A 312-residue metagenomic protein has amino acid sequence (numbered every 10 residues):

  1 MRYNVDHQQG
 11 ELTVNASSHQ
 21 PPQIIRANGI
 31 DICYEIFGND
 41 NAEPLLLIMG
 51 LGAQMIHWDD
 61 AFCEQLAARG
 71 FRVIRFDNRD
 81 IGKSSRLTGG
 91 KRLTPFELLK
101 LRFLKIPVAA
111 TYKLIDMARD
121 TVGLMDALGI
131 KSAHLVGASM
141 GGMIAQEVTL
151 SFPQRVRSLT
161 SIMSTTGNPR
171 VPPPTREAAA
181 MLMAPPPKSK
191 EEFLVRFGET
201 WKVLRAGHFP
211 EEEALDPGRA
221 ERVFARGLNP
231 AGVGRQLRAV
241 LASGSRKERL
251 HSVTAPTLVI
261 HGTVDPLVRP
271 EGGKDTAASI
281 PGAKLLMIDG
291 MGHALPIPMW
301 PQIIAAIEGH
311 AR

Functional and structural regions predicted by a protein language model:
I30-L104: Conserved HGGG/HGGXW glycine-rich cap/lid loop of the alpha/beta-hydrolase fold
I115-S132: Conserved acidic catalytic loop of the alpha/beta-hydrolase fold
L150, L159-K188: Flexible "cap/lid" loop of the alpha/beta hydrolase fold
E191-G234: Conserved alpha/beta-hydrolase catalytic His-Asp/Glu region
V233-R249: Active-site nucleophile elbow and catalytic-triad environment of alpha/beta-hydrolase enzymes
V253, V259-H261: Short beta-strand/loop motif that positions the catalytic acidic residue of the alpha/beta-hydrolase fold
V264-V268: Acidic catalytic loop of the alpha/beta-hydrolase fold
A283-R312: Catalytic active-site module of serine/aspartate enzymes centered on a nucleophile-bearing elbow/loop
